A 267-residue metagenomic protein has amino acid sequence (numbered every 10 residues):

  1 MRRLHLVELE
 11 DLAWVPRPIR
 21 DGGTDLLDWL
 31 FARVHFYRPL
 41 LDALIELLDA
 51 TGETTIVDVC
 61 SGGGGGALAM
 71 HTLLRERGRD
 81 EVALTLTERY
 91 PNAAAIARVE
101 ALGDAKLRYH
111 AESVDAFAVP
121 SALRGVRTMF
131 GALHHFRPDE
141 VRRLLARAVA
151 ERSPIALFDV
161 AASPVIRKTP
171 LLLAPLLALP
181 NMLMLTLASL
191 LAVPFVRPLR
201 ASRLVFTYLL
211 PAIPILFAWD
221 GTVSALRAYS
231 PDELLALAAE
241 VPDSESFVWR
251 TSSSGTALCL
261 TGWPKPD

Functional and structural regions predicted by a protein language model:
M1-D58, G63, T222: Class I SAM-dependent methyltransferase Rossmann-like catalytic core, especially the SAM/SAH-binding loop
T55-P120: Class I SAM-dependent methyltransferase SAM/SAH-binding core
R127-M129: A conserved beta-strand element that flanks and buttresses the S-adenosyl-L-methionine
A132: Hydrophobic adenine-recognition pocket in adenosine-nucleotide-binding enzymes
F136-E151: A short, conserved alpha-helix within the catalytic core of class I
E151-V165: Conserved beta-strand signature within the Rossmann-like core of class I S-adenosyl-L-methionine
K168-A238, S244, R250: C-terminal alpha-helical "lid/dimerization" subdomain adjacent to the S-adenosyl-L-methionine
W249-D267: Core SAM-dependent methyltransferase catalytic element
